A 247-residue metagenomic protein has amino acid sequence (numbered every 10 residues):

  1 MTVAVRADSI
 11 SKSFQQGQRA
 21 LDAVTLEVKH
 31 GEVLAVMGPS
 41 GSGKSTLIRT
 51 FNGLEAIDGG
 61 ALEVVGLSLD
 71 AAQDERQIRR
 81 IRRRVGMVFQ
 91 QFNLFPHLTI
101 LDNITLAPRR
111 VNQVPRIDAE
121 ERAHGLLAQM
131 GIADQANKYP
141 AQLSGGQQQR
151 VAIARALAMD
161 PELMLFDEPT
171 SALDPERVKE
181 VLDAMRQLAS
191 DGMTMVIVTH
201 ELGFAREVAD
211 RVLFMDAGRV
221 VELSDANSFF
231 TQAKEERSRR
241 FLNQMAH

Functional and structural regions predicted by a protein language model:
V3-A226: ABC family nucleotide-binding domain
A217, L223-H247: C-terminal boundary and immediately downstream tail of ABC-type ATPase nucleotide-binding domains
